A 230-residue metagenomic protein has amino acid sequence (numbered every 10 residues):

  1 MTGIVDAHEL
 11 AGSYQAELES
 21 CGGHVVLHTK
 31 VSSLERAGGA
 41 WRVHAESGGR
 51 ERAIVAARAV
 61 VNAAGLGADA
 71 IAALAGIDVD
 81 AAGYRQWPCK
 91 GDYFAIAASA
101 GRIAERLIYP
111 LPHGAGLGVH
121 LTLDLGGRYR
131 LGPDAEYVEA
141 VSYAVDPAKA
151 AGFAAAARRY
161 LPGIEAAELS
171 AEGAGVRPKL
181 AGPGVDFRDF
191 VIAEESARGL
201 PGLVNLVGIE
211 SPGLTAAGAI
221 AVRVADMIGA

Functional and structural regions predicted by a protein language model:
M1, T29-K30, D134, G173-A174 (+1 more regions): Short, well-ordered beta-to-alpha junction loops that form the rim of enzyme active sites and present histidine/acidic
M1-A59, G218: Helical element adjacent to the flavin cofactor pocket in flavoenzyme catalytic cores
G12, A40-R42, S47, L74-D78 (+3 more regions): Short, glycine/charged-enriched secondary-structure capping and boundary segments
E17, L74, R223, M227: Active-site catalytic microenvironments for nucleophilic, acid-base chemistry
H44-E46, G132, V207: Beta-strand residues in well-ordered beta-sheet regions across diverse protein folds
I54-V55, A59, A64-P201: Active-site substrate-recognition segment that forms the wall of the catalytic cavity or substrate channel
F187-A230: C-terminal lid/capping helical subdomain adjacent to the catalytic/cofactor pocket in oxidative enzymes
